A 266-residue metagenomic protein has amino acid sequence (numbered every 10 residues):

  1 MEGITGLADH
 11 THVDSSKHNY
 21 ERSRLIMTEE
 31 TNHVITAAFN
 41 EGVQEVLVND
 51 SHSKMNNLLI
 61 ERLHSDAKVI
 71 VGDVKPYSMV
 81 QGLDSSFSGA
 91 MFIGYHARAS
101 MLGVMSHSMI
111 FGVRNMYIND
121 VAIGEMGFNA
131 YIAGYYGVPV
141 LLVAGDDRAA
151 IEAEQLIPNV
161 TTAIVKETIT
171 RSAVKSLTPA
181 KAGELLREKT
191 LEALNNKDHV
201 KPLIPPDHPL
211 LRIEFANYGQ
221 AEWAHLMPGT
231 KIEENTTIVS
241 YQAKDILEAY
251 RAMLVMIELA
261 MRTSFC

Functional and structural regions predicted by a protein language model:
M1-V13, S23, G42-Q44: N-terminal glycine-rich anion-binding loops that anchor highly charged ligand groups
T11-T36: Short catalytic helix/loop segments, enriched in acidic residues and glycine and frequently bearing histidine
K17-H18, V46-N57: A short aromatic-anchored loop/beta-hairpin motif
M27-G42, Y135-Y136, Q155, T162-A163: Soluble secreted/lumenal catalytic domains with histidine-centered metal-binding or acid-base catalytic motifs
V46, A182-C266: C-terminal accessory domains and tails appended to enzymatic cores
H64-L83: A glycine-rich helix N-cap at a beta->alpha junction
F111-Y136, A144-R148: Active-site glycine-rich loop that binds ribose-phosphate moieties when present
G134-V140, A144-K189, A193-L194: Active-site rim beta-loop-alpha module in soluble metabolic enzymes
